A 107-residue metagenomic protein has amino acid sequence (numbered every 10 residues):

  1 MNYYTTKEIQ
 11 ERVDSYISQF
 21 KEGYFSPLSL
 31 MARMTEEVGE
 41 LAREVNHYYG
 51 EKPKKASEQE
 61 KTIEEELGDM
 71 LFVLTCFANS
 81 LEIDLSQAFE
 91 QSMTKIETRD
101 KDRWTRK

Functional and structural regions predicted by a protein language model:
M1-L67, L71-K107: Flexible "arm" and connector segments at domain edges
